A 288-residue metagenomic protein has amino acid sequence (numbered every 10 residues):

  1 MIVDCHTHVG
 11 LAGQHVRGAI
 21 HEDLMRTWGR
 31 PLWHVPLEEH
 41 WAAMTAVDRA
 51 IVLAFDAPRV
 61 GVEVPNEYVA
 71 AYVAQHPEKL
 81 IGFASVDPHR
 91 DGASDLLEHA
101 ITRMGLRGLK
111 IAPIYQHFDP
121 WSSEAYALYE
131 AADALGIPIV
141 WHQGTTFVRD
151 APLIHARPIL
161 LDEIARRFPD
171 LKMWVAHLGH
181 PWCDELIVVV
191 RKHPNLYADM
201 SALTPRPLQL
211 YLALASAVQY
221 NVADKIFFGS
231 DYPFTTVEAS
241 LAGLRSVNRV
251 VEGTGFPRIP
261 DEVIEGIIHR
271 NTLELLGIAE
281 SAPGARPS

Functional and structural regions predicted by a protein language model:
M1-H8, G13-T45, R49, Y220-F227 (+1 more regions): Mid-to-C-terminal alpha-helical segments outside catalytic/metal-binding sites
I2, A50, L80-G82, I139 (+4 more regions): Hydrophobic/aromatic residues located in beta-strands of well-ordered beta-sheets within soluble catalytic
H6, V69, V73, G82 (+9 more regions): Conserved, mostly hydrophobic/aromatic
G10-G13, A57-V60, P88-G92, T145-R149 (+3 more regions): Active-site environment of divalent metal-dependent phosphoester hydrolases
A12-A19, V64-P65, L96, A151-L153 (+4 more regions): Short aromatic-enriched loop/helix-cap "lid" or pocket-rim segments at secondary-structure transitions that line
G18, R107-G108, W121-F228: Catalytic pocket-lining loop regions of alpha/beta-barrel enzymes, especially the amidohydrolase/enolase/GH5 lineages
L32-H40, V64-A70, A93-L96, P158-L160 (+2 more regions): Alpha-helical scaffolding within the catalytic cores of extracellular/periplasmic polymer-degrading hydrolases
R49, R59-H155: Active-site gating/metal-coordination segments in enzymes
